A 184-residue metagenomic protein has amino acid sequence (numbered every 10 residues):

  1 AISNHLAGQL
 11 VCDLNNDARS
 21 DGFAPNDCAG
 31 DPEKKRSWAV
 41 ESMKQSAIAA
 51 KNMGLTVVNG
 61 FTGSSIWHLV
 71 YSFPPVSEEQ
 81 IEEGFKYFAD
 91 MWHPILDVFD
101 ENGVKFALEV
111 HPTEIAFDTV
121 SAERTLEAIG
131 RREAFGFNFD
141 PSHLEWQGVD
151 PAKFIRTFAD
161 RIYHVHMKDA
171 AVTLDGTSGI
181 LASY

Functional and structural regions predicted by a protein language model:
A1, A39-A50, K105, E145-A159: Generic detector of contiguous secondary-structure segments
I2-A7, G63-S65, V104, E109-T113 (+2 more regions): Active-site beta-loop-alpha junctions enriched in small/polar residues
S3-A7, C28, K35-M43, L96-D97 (+2 more regions): Low-complexity, flexible helical/coil segments
V11-F137: Active-site acidic/histidine proton-transfer and metal-coordination neighborhood in alpha/beta enzyme cores
F85, T119-E123, H143-Y184: Gly/Pro-rich active-site loop or hairpin
F137-N138, T157: Primarily recognizes the serine-hydrolase "nucleophile elbow" in alpha/beta-hydrolase and SGNH/GDSL folds
